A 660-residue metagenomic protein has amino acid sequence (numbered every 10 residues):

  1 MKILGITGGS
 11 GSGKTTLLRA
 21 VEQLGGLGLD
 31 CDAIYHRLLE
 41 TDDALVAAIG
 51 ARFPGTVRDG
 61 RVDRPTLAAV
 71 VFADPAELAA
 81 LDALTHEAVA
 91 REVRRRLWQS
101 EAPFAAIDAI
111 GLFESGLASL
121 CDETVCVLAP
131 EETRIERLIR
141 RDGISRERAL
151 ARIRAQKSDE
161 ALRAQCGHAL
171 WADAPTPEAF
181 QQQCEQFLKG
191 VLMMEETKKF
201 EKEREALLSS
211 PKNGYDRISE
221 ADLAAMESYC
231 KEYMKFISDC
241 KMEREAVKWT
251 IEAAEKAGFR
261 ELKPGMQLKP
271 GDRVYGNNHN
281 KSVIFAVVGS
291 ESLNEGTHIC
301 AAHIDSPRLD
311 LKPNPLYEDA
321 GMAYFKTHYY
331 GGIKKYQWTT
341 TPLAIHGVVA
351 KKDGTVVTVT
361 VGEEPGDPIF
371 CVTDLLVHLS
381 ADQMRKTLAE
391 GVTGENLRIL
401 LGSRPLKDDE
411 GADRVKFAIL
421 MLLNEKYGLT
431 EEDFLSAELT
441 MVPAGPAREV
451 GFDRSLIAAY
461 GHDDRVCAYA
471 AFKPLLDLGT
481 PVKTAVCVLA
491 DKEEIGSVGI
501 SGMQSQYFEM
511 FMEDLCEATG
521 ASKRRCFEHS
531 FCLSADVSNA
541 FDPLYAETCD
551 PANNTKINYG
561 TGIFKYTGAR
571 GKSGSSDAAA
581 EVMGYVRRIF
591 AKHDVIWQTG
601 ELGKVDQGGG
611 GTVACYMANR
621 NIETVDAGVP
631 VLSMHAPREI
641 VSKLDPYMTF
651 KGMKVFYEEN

Functional and structural regions predicted by a protein language model:
I6: Hydrophobic anchor at the beta1->P-loop junction of P-loop NTPases
G9: P-loop (Walker A) phosphate-binding loop of NTP-binding proteins
S12: ATP-binding Walker
T15: Walker A/P-loop
A33-F104: ATP-dependent small-molecule kinase phosphotransfer cores that center on conserved nucleotide phosphate-binding segments
E92-V93, S119-L120, R140, I144-G190: Small-molecule kinase domains that catalyze NTP-dependent phosphoryl transfer to phosphate-bearing small molecules
R94-Q99, F104-R141: ATP-dependent NMP and nucleoside kinases share a basic, alpha-helical "lid"
M194-N660: N-terminal hydrophobic/helix-forming segments and targeting peptides
